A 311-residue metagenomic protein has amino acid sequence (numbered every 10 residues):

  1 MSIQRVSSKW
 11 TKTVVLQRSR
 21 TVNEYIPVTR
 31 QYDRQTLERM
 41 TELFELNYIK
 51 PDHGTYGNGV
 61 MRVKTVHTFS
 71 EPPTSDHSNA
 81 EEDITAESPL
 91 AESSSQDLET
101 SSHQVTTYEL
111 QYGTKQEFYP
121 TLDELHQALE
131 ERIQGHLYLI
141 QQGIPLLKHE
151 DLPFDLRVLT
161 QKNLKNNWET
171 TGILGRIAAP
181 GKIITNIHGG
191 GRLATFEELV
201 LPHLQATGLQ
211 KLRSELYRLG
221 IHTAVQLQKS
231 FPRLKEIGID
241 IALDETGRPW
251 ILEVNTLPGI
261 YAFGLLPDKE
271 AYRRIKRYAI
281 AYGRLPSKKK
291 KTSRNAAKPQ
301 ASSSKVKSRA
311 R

Functional and structural regions predicted by a protein language model:
M1-R5, L204, K211-S214, R218 (+2 more regions): C-terminal active-site "lid" helix and adjoining low-complexity regulatory extension at the edge of ATP-using catalytic
M1-V66, E92: A conserved helix-loop-beta module that forms one wall/lid of the active-site cleft in ATP-utilizing catalytic domains
T41, H53-T55, H149-P153, R233: A short catalytic or substrate-binding loop motif that flags glycine-/basic-rich loops and adjacent residues that bind
F44, P73-L193: Phosphate-binding site of ATP-dependent enzymes
N47, E169, W250-L252: Protein kinase-like catalytic core scaffold
N58, F154-L156, I239, L252: Change "...and in nucleic-acid phosphodiester-cleaving endonucleases..." to "...and in nucleic-acid processing enzymes
K64-T65, T160-L164, I241-E245: Short, low-complexity Ser/Thr-rich regulatory SLiMs
A128-L147, G181-A242: A long amphipathic alpha-helix within ATP-dependent nucleotide-binding catalytic cores
